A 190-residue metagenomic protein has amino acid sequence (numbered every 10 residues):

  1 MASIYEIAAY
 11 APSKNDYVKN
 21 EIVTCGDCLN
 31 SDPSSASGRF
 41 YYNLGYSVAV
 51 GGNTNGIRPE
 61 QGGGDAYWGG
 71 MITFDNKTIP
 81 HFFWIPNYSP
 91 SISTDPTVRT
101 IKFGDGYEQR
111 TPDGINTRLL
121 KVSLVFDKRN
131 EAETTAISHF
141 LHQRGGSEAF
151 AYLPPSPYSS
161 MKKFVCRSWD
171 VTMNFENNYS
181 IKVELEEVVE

Functional and structural regions predicted by a protein language model:
M1-T78, W84: Tryptophan-rich substrate-binding surfaces of secreted polymer-degrading and adhesive proteins
T73-E190: Extracellular/virion structural assembly segments
